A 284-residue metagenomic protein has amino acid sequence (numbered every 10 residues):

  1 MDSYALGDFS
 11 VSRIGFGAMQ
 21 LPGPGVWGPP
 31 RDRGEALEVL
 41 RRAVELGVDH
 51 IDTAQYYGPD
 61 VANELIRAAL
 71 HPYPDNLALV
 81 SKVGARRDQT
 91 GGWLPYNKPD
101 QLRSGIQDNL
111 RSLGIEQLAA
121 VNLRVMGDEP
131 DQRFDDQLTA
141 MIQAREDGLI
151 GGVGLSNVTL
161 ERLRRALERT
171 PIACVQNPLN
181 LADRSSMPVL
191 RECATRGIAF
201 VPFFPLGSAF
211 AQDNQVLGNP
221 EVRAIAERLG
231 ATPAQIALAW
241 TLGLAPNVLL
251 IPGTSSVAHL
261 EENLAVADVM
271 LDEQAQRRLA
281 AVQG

Functional and structural regions predicted by a protein language model:
M1-L77: N-terminal binding-site loop/beta-alpha segment at the start of enzyme catalytic domains that lines or forms
D8, R67-A78, R111-G114, L167-E168 (+1 more regions): Acidic (Asp/Glu)-rich catalytic clusters
V11, V48, I115-L118, I150 (+1 more regions): A structural motif
L21-G34, Q89-D100, E129-P130: Active-site mouth loops of central-metabolism enzymes
P29-A43, N97-L113, T159-R164: Short, acidic/polar
N76-Q89, R124: A short, structured active-site edge motif that brings together acidic residues
Q101-N122, Q143-D147: CE4/NodB-like, metal-dependent polysaccharide N-deacetylase domain that modifies extracellular/periplasmic N-acetylated
M126-G284: Beta/alpha (TIM)-barrel catalytic core signal, keyed to glycine-rich beta->alpha loops juxtaposed to Asp/Glu that bind
